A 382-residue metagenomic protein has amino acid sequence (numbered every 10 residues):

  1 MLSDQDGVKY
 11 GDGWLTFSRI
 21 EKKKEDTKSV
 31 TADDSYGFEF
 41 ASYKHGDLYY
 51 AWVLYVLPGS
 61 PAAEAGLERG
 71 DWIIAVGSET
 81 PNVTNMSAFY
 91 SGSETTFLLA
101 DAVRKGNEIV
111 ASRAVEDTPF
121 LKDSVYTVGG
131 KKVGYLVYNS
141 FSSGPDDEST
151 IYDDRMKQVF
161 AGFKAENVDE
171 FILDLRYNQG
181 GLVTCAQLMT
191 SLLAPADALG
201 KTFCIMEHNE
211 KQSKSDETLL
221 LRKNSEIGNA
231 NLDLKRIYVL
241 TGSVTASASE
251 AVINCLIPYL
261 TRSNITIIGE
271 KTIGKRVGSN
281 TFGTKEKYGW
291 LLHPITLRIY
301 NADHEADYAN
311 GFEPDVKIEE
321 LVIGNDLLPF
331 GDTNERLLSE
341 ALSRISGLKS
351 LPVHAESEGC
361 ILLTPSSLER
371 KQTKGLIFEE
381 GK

Functional and structural regions predicted by a protein language model:
M1-E170, C185, S357-K382: Flexible, low-complexity junctional segments that flank or bridge functional domains
S143-D147, K157-Q158, G162-F163, E170 (+1 more regions): C-terminal "post-core" interaction segments
L173: P-loop NTPase catalytic core of nucleic-acid-dependent motor ATPases
R176: Short strand-turn motif at the edge of the Rossmann-like AdoMet-binding core
